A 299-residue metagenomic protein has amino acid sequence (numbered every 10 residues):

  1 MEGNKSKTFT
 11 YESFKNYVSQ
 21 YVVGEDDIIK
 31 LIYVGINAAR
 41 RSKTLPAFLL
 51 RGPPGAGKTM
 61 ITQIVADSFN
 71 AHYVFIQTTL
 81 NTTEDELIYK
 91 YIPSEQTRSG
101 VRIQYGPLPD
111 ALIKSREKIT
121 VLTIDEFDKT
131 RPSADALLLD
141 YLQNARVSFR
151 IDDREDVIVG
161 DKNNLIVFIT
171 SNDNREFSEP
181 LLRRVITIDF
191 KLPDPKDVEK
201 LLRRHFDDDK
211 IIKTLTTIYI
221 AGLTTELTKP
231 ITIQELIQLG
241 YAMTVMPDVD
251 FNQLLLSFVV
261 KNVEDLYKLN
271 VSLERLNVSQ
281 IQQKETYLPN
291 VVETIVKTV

Functional and structural regions predicted by a protein language model:
M1-K213, N290, K297-T298: AAA+ P-loop NTPase catalytic core and its hallmark functional loops
T8, E12, R102, I212 (+5 more regions): Low-complexity, intrinsically disordered regions enriched in charged/polar residues
V22, Y91-E95, L112, R116 (+7 more regions): Generic secondary-structure transition motif, activating predominantly at the C-termini of alpha-helices
D26, D208-L254: Conserved AAA+ ATPase small/helical "lid" subdomain
I36, R40-R41, Y241-P247, V263-Y267: Short alpha-helix boundary/capping elements
P54, A66, F251-V299: C-terminal engagement/docking regions of AAA+ P-loop ATPases
E86, R183, Q238-T244, D248 (+1 more regions): Short alpha-helical interface patches
